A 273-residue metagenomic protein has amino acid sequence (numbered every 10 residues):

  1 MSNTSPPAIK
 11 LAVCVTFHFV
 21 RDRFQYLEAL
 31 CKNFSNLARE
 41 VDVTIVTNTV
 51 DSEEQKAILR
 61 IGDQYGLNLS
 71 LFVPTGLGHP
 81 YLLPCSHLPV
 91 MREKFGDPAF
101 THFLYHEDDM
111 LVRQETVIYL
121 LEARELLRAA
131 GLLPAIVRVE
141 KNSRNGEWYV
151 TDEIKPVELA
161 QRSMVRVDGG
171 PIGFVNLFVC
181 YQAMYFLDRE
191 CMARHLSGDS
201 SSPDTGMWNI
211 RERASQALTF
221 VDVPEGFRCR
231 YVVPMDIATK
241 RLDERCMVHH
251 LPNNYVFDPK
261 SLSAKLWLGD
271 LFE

Functional and structural regions predicted by a protein language model:
L11-R23: A conserved hydrophobic helix/loop-capping motif in glycosyltransferases and polysaccharide synthases
D22-R23, V50-I58, R144: Short, charged/polar "capping" segments at the starts of alpha-helices and the immediately preceding loops
A29-V41: Short, acidic, metal-binding catalytic loop of nucleotide-sugar glycosyltransferases
T47-V50, D108: Acidic ATP/Mg2+-coordinating residue in the GHKL
S52-H102: Active-site-proximal specificity loops/subdomain of glycosyltransferases
F100-L111: Short beta-strand-to-loop acidic/aromatic patch adjacent to the donor-nucleotide binding site
R113-S202: Conserved catalytic core of nucleotide-sugar-dependent glycosyltransferases
R189-E190, R194-E273: C-terminal catalytic/acceptor-binding lobe
